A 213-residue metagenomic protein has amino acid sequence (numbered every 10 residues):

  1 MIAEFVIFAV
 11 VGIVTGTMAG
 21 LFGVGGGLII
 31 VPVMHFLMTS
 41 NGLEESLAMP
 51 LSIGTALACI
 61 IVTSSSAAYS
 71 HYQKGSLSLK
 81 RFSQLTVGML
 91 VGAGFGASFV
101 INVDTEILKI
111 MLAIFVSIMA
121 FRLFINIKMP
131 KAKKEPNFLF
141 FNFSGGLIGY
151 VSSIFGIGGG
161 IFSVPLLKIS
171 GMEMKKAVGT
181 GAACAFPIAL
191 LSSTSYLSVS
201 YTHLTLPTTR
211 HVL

Functional and structural regions predicted by a protein language model:
M1-S46, P130-F186: Selected transmembrane alpha-helices and immediately adjacent juxtamembrane segments of polytopic inner-membrane
A48-I61, K109-F115, R210: Structural signature of hydrophobic alpha-helical transmembrane segments
L51, T55-C59, R81, L85 (+3 more regions): Alpha-helical transmembrane segments of multi-pass membrane proteins, especially transporters and channels
V62-K74, A113-P136: Transmembrane helix exit motif
T86-G94, S193: Hydrophobic/small/kink-forming positions within alpha-helical transmembrane segments of polytopic membrane proteins
T202-H211: Conserved small/polar residues in nucleotide/adenosyl-binding loops
